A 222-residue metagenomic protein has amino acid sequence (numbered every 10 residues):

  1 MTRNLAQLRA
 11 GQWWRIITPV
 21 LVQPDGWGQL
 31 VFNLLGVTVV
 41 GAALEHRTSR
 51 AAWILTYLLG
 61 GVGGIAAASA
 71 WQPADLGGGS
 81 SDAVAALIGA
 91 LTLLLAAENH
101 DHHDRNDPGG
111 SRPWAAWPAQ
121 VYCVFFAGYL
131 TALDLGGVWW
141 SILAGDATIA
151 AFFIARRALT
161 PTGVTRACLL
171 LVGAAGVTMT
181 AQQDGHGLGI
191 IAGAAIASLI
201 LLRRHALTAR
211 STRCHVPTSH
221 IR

Functional and structural regions predicted by a protein language model:
M1-G78: N-terminal TM1-TM2 helical hairpin plus the immediately adjacent luminal interfacial "cap"
G26, V62-V84, G137-W140, M179-G189: Interfacial helix-loop-helix junctions of multi-pass membrane proteins
V31, L35, S80-I88, S141-D146 (+1 more regions): Membrane-embedded alpha-helical segments of multi-pass membrane proteins, especially the transmembrane helices
N33-R47, A51-A52, T56-L59, L87-E98 (+2 more regions): Membrane-interfacial alpha-helical segments at the cytosolic side of multi-pass membrane proteins
L44-S49, D101-S111, R156-G163: Membrane-interface helix-boundary motifs at transmembrane edges
A67-A70, H103, L207: Juxtamembrane helix-loop transition sites at the ends of transmembrane segments in multi-pass membrane proteins
A74-L133: A contiguous pocket-lining binding segment that forms or flanks enzyme active sites
A116-R222: C-terminal transmembrane module of polytopic alpha-helical membrane proteins
